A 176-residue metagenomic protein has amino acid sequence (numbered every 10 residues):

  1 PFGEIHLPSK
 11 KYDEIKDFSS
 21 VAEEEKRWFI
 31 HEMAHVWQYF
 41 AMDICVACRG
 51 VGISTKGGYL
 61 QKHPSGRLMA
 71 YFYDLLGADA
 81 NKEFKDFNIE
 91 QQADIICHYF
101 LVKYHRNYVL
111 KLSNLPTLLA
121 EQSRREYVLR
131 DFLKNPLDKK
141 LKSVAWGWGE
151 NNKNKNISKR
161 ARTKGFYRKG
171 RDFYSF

Functional and structural regions predicted by a protein language model:
F2-I5, M42, R49-G50, G58-Y59: Terminal, compositionally biased segments used for targeting/anchoring and flexible tails
I5-I30, A80-K85: Short pre-active-site segment immediately N-terminal to the catalytic Zn-binding motif
H6, Q38, I95-C97: Structural recognition of the beta-strand scaffold that forms the well-ordered cores of secreted hydrolase catalytic
S9-I15, D43-I44, K103-Y108: Short regulatory "switch" loops immediately downstream of catalytic or recognition motifs within protein catalytic
E24, M33-H35, K142-V144: Acidic, low-complexity intrinsically disordered regions
E32-G52: Catalytic Zn2+-binding segment of zinc metalloproteases
G50-F176: Metalloprotease/metallohydrolase-associated module, dominated by Zn2+-dependent proteases
